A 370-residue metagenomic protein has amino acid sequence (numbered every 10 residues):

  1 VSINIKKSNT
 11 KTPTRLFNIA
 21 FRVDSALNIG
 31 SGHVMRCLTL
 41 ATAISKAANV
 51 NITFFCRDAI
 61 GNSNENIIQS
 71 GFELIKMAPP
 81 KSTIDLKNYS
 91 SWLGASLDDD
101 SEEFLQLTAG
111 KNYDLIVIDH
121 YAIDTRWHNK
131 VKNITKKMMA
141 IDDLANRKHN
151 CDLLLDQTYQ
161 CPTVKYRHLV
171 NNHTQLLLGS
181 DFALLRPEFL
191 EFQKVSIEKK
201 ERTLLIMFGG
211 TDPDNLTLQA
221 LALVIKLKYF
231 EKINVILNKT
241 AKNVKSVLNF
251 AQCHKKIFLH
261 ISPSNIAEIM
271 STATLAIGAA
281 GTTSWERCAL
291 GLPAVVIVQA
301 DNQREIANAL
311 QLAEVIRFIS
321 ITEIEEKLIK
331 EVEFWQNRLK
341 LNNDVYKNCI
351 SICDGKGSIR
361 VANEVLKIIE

Functional and structural regions predicted by a protein language model:
A48-E102, S320-T322: Conserved nucleotide-sugar phosphate-binding/catalytic loop shared by glycosyltransferases and other
C56, A276-G278, P293-N302: Short hydrophobic beta-strand element within catalytic cores of glycosyltransferases and related nucleotide-activated
N150-D214, V244: A nucleotide-sugar donor-handling region in carbohydrate enzymes
Q193-K194, E198-T272: Donor-nucleotide binding loops and adjacent catalytic segments primarily of GT-B fold Leloir glycosyltransferases
S271-T282: Acidic donor-binding loop of glycosyltransferase active sites
N302-E333: Change "using UDP/GDP/dTDP sugars" to "using nucleotide sugars
L341-G355: A short, well-ordered alpha-helix in the C-terminal region of glycosyltransferases
D354-E370: C-terminal alpha-helical cap of glycosyltransferases
